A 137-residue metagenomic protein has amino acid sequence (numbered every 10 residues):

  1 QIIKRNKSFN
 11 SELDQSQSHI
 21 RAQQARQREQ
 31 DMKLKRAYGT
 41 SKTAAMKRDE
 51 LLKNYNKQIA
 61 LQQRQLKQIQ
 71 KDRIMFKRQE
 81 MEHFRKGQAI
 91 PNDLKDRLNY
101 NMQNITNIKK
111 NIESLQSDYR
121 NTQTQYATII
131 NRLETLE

Functional and structural regions predicted by a protein language model:
Q1-M46: Short, cationic interaction patches enriched in Lys/Arg with P/S/T/G and frequent prolines that mark the mature domain
S41-K67: Short, charge/polar-rich alpha-helical segments
Q65-E80: Extended, amphipathic, non-transmembrane alpha-helical segments
R78-E137: Charged, long alpha-helical assembly modules
